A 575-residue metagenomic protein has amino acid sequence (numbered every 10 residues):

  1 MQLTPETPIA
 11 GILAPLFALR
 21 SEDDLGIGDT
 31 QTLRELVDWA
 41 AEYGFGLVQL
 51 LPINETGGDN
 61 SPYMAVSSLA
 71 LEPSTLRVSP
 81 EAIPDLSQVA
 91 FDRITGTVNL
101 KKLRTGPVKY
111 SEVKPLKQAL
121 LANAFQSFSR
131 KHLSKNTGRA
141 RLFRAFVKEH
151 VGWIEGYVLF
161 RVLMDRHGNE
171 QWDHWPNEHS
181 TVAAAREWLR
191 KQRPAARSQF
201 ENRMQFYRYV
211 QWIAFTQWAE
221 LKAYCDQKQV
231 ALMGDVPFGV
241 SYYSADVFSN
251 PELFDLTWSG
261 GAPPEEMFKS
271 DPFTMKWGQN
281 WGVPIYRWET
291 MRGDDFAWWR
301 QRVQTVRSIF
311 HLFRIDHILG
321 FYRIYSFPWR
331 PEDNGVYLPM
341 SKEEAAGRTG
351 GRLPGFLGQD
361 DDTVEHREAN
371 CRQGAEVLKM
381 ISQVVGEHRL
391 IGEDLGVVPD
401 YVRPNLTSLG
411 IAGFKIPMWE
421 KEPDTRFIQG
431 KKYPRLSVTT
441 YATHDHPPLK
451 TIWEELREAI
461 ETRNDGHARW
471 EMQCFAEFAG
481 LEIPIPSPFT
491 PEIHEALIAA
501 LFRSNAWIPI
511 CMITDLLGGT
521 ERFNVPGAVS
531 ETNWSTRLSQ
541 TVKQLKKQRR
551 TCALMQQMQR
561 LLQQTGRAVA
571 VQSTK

Functional and structural regions predicted by a protein language model:
L3-P8, L13, E22, N60-F215 (+4 more regions): Alpha-amylase-like alpha-glycosidases and glucanotransferases acting on alpha-linked glucans and related
P5, T32-T56, F310, L501: Catalytic domains of carbohydrate-active enzymes, especially glycoside hydrolases
G11, P15-E35, W39: N-terminal catalytic cores of NTP/NDP-binding nucleotidyl/phosphoryl-transfer enzymes
L16-A18, I53-T56, D515: Short beta-alpha junction loops
A40, Y207-V240: Conserved, well-ordered alpha-helix/loop/beta-strand core segments that scaffold catalytic motifs
L51, A231-M233, P237, L312-I318: Outer-envelope exported proteins of Gram-negative bacteria
G518-S573: Structured C-terminal cap/extension of enzyme domains
